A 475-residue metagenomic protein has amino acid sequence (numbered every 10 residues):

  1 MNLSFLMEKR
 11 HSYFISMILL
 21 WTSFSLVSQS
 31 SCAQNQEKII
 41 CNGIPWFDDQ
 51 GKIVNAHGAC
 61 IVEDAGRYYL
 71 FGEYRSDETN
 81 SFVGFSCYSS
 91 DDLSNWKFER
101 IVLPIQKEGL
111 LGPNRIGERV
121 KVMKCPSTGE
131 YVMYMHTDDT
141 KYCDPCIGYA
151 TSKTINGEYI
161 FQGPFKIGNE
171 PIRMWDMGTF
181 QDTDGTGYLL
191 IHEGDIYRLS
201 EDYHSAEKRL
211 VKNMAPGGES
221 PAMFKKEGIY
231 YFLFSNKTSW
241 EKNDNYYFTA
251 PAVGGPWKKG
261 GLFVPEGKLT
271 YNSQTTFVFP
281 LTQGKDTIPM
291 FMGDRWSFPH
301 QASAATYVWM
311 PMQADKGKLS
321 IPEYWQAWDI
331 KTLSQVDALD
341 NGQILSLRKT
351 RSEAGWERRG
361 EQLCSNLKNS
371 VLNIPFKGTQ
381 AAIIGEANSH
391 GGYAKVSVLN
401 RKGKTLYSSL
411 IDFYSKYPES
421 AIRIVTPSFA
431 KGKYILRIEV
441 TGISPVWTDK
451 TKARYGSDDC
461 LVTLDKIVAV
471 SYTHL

Functional and structural regions predicted by a protein language model:
M1-N35: Bacterial Sec-dependent N-terminal signal peptides
F5, Q50, R401-K402: Polar/charged alpha-helical tracts
L6-M7, M292, R437, T463: Intrinsically disordered, low-complexity regulatory regions of eukaryotic regulatory proteins
C32-W356, C364-N366, S370-P375, Q380 (+1 more regions): Carbohydrate-active catalytic/glycan-binding domains of CAZyme proteins, especially the secreted or lumenal ectodomains
K331-Y472: Glycan-recognition surfaces in beta-rich domains, encompassing non-catalytic CBMs and lectin-like receptor-binding
L475: Residue-level detector of functionally pivotal "anchor" positions at catalytic/ligand-binding pockets or at interdomain
